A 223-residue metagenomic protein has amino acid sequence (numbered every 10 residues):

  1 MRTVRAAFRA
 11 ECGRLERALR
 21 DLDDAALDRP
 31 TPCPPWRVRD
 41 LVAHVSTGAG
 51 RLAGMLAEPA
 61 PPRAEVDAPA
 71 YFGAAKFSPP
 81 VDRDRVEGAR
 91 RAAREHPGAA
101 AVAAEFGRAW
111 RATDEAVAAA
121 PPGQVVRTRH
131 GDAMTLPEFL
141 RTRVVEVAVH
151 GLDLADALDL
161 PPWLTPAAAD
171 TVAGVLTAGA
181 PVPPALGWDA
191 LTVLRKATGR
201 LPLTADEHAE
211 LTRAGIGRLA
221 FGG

Functional and structural regions predicted by a protein language model:
M1-D40: An N-terminal domain-cap segment
M1-V4, D28-R29, A57-A70, E95-G98 (+3 more regions): Structured surface interface patches that mediate subunit assembly and partner/cofactor docking
R9, G13, A43, A103 (+1 more regions): Amphipathic alpha-helical segments that line or abut small-molecule/effector binding pockets and mediate allosteric
A10, W36, D40-T47, T142-V145: Aromatic- and histidine-enriched alpha-helix N-cap/loop-to-helix transition segments that scaffold the rims
E11-A18, G48, A109, H150: Amphipathic, well-ordered alpha-helical segments in soluble domains
V42-E87: Conserved alpha-helical segments that form or flank metal/cofactor-binding pockets of metalloenzymes
K76-G107: Long amphipathic alpha-helical segments that form oligomerization/scaffold cores
